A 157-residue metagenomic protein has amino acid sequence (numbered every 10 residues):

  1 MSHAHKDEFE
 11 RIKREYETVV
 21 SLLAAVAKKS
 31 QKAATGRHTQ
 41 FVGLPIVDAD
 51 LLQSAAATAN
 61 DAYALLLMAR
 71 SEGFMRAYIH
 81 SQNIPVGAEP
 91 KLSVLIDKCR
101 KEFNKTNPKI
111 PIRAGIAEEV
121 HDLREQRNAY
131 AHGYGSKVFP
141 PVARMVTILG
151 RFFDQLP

Functional and structural regions predicted by a protein language model:
M1-T106, H121-D122, D154-P157: Amphipathic alpha-helical interface elements
R37-P45, P108-P157: Charge-enriched, short contiguous segments at helix-coil
